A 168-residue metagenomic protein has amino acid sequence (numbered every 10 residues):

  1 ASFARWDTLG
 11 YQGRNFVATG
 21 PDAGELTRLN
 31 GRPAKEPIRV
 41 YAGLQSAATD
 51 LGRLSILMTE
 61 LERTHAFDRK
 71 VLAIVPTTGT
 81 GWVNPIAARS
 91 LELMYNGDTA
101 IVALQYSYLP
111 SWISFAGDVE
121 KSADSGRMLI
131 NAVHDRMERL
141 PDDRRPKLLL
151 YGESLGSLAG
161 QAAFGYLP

Functional and structural regions predicted by a protein language model:
S2-L167: Soluble catalytic regions of membrane-associated enzymes that act on cell-envelope and secretory-pathway components
